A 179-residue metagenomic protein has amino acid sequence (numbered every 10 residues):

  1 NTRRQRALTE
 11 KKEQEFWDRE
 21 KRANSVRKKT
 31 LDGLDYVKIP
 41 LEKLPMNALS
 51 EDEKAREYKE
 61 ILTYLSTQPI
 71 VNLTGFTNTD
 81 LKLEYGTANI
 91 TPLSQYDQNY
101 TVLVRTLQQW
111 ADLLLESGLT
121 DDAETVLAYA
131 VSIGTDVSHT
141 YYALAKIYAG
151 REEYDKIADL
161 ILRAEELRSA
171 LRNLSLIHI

Functional and structural regions predicted by a protein language model:
N1-T101: N-terminal alpha-helical interaction modules that lie
I177-I179: Conserved small/polar residues in nucleotide/adenosyl-binding loops
